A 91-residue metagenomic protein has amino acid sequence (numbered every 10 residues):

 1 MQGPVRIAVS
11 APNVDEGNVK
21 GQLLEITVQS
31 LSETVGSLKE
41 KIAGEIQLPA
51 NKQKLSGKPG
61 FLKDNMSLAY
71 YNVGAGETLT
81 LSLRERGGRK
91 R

Functional and structural regions predicted by a protein language model:
M1-R91: Ubiquitin system architectures
